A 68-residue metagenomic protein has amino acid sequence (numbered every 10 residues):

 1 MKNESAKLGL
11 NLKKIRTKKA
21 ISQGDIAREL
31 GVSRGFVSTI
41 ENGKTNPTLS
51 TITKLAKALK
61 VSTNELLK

Functional and structural regions predicted by a protein language model:
M1-K7: A detector for short, charged/polar N-terminal pre-domain segments
A6, T17-K18, N46: Short amphipathic helical patch at the helix-1/turn junction of helix-turn-helix
L10-E29: Short basic helix-loop element that most often maps to the first helix and adjoining turn of HTH DNA-binding modules
L12, I26-A27, V37-I40, L66: Conserved hydrophobic/aromatic packing and binding residues within compact polymer-binding modules
G31-T45: Recognition helix of helix-turn-helix/homeodomain-like DNA-binding domains that insert into the DNA major groove
N42-T45, V61, K68: Short, conserved catalytic or interaction motifs in soluble domains
S50-E65: DNA major-groove recognition helix of helix-turn-helix/homeodomain DNA-binding modules
